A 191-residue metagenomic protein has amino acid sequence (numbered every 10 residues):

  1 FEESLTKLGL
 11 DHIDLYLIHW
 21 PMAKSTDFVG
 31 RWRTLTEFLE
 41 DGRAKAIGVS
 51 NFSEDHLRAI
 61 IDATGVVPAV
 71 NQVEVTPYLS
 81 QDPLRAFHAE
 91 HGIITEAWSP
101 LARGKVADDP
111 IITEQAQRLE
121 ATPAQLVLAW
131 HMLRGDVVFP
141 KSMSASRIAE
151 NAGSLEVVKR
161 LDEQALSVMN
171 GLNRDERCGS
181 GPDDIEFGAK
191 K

Functional and structural regions predicted by a protein language model:
F1-I18, E37-D41: CE4/NodB-like, metal-dependent polysaccharide N-deacetylase domain that modifies extracellular/periplasmic N-acetylated
W20-K191: Beta/alpha (TIM)-barrel catalytic core signal, keyed to glycine-rich beta->alpha loops juxtaposed to Asp/Glu that bind
